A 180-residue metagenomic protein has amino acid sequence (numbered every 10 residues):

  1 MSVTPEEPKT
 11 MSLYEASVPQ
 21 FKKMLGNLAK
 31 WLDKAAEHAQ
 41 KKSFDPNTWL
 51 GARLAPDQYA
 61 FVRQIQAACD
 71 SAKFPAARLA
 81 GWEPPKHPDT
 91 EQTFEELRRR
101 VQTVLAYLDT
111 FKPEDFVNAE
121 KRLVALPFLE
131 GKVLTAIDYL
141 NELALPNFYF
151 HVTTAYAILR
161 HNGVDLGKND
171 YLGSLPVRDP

Functional and structural regions predicted by a protein language model:
M1-K9: N-terminal amphipathic/basic-hydrophobic helices that include classical n-h-c signal peptides and signal-anchor
V3-T4, Y14-K34, N47, R53-P75 (+2 more regions): Aromatic-residue-lined binding/catalytic grooves and analogous aromatic/hydrophobic interfacial grooves in multimeric
P8-A16, E95: Terminal, regulation- and interaction-focused segments at domain boundaries
L28-K42, A155, L159: Long, well-ordered alpha-helical segments
Q40-G51, T110-L140, L172: Acidic interhelical loop/turn segments
L50-P84, V133-D170: Short, contiguous alpha-helical
K73-E114: Helix-adjacent hinge/juxtasegments
K168-D179: Short, highly charged C-terminal tails/helix-capping segments
